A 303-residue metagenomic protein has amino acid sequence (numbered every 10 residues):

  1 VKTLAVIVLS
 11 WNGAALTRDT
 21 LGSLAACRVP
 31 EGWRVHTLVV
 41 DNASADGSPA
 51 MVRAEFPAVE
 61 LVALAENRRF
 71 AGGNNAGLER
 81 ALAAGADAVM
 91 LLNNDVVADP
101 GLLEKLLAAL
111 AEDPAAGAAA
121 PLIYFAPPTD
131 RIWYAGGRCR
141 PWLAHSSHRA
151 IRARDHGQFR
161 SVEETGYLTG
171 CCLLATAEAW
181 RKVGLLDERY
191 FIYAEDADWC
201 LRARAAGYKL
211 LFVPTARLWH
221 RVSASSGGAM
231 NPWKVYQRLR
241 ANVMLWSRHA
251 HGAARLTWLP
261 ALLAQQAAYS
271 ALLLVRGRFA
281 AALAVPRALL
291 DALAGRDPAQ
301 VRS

Functional and structural regions predicted by a protein language model:
L4-L16, T20, C27, V40 (+1 more regions): A conserved hydrophobic helix/loop-capping motif in glycosyltransferases and polysaccharide synthases
A14, S23, D41-A50, E66: A conserved acidic beta->alpha catalytic loop
G22-R34: Short, acidic, metal-binding catalytic loop of nucleotide-sugar glycosyltransferases
A63-A84, V96: Glycine-rich, basic loop-to-helix element that forms the pyrophosphate-binding segment of sugar-nucleotide handling
V89: Short aromatic/hydrophobic "clamp" motif used to bind/position activated sugar donors
V97-W133: Conserved donor NDP-sugar-binding/catalytic core segment of glycosyltransferases
G166-L185, R189-R217: A short, conserved alpha-helix in the catalytic core of glycosyltransferases
W233-A241, H251-S303: Non-catalytic, C-terminal membrane-associated alpha-helical segments of glycosyltransferases
